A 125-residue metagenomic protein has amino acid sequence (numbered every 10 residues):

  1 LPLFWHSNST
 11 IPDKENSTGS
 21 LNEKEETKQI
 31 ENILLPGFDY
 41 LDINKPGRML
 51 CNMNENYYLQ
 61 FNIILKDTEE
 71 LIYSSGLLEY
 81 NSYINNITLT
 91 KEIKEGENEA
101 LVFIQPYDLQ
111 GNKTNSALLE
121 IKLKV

Functional and structural regions predicted by a protein language model:
L1-F61, L109-V125: Primarily secretory-pathway and cell-envelope proteins
F61-D67: Conserved aromatic beta-strand anchor motif in extracellular beta-sandwich/beta-rich domains
L65, L78-E79, D108: Acidic surface patches and DE-rich sequence motifs
E70-Y80, L119: Solvent-exposed serine/threonine-rich low-complexity stretches and specific carbohydrate-binding patches
Y80-I87: Aromatic sugar-binding surface patches on proteins that engage polysaccharides or sugar-phosphate polymers
L89-E97: Surface-exposed, short loops/turns at beta-strand junctions within beta-sandwich domains
N98-V102: A short hydrophobic beta-strand element
F103-L109: Beta-strand-rich extracellular modules
